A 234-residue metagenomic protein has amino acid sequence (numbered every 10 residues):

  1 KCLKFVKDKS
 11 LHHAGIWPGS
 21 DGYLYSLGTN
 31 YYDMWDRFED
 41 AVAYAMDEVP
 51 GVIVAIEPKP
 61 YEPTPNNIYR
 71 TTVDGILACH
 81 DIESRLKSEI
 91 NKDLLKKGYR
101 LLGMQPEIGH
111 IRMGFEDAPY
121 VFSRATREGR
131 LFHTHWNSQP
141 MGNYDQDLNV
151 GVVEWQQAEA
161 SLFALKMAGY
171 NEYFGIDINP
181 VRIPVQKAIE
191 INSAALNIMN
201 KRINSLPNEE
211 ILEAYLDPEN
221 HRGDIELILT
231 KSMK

Functional and structural regions predicted by a protein language model:
K1: Active-site-adjacent "subsite" loops/lids of carbohydrate-active enzymes
K4, D8-H12, S26-T29, W35-I53 (+1 more regions): Histidine-acidic metal/acid-base catalytic patches
G15-S20, V54-P60: Short, structured patches in soluble enzyme cores that scaffold and shape functional sites
S20-D21, N179: Conserved beta-strand edge residues that scaffold enzyme active sites
